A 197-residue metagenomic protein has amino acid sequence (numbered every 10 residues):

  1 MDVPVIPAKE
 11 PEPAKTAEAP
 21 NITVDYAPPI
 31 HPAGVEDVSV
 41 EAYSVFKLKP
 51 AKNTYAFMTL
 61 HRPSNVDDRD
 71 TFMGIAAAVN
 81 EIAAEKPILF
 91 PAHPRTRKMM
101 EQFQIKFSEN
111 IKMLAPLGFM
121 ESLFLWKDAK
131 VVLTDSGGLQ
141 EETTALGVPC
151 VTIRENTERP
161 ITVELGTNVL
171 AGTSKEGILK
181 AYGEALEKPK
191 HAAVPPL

Functional and structural regions predicted by a protein language model:
M1-E85, P91, T96-L197: Nucleotide-activated sugar donor-binding and catalytic core shared by glycosyltransferases and related lipid-linked
